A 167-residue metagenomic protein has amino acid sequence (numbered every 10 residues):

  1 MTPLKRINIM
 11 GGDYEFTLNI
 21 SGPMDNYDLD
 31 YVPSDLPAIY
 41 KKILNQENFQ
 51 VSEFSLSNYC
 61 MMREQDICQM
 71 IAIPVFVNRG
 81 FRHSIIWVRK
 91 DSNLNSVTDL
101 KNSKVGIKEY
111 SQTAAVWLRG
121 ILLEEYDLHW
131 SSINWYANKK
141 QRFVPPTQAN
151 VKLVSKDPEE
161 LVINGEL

Functional and structural regions predicted by a protein language model:
M1-R6, Y27, L167: Small-molecule-sensing regulatory modules
N8, E15-S131, W135-V144: Short, glycine-/small- and polar/acidic-enriched structural segments that line small-molecule recognition paths
N8-I9, V162: Generic detector of intrinsically disordered, low-complexity, polar/charged segments
E47, G165-E166: Active-site charged/polar residues at nucleotide-handling catalytic sites that mediate phosphoryl, nucleotidyl
A137-G165: Active-site glycine-rich loop that binds ribose-phosphate moieties when present
